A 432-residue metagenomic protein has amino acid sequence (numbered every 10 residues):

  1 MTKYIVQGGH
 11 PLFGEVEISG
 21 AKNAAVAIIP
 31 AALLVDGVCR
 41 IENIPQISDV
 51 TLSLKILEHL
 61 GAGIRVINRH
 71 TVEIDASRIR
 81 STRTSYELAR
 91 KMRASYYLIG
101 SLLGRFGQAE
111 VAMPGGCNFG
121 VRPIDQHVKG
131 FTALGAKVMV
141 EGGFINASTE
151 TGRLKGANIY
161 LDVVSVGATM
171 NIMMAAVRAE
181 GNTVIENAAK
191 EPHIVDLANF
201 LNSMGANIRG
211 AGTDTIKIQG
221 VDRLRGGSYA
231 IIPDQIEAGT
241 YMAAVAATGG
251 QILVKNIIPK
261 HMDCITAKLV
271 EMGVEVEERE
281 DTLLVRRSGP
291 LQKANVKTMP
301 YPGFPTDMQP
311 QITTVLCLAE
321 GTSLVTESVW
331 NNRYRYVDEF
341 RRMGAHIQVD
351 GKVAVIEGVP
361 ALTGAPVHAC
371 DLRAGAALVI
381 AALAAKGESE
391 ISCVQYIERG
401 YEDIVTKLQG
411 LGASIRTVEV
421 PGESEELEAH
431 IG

Functional and structural regions predicted by a protein language model:
M1-G432: Short, structured segments at the rim of ligand-binding sites
